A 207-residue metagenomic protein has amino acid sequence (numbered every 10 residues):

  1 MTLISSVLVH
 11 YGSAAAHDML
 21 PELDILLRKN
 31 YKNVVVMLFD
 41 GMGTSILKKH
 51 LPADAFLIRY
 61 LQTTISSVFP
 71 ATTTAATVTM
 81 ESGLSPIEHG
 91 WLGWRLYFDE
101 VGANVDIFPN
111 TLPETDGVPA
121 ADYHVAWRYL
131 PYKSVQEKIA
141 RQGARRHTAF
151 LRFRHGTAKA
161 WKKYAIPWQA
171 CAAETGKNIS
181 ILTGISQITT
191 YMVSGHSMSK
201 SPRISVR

Functional and structural regions predicted by a protein language model:
S5-D18, L51-Q62, S66-S201: His/Asp/Glu-rich, glycine-adjacent segments that coordinate divalent cations and/or stabilize oxyanion chemistry on
A14-N30: An N-terminal domain-cap segment
V35-V36, R207: Metal-dependent active-site segment of extracytoplasmic phospho-/sulfohydrolases and closely related
V36-L38, H50: A structured, charge-rich N-terminal accessory region that forms the first stable segment of a protein and links
L38-F39, M80: N-terminal low-complexity or amphipathic/hydrophobic leaders
G41-S45: Short acidic, Gly/Ser-rich segments with clustered Asp/Glu that frequently serve as metal-coordination loops in enzyme
